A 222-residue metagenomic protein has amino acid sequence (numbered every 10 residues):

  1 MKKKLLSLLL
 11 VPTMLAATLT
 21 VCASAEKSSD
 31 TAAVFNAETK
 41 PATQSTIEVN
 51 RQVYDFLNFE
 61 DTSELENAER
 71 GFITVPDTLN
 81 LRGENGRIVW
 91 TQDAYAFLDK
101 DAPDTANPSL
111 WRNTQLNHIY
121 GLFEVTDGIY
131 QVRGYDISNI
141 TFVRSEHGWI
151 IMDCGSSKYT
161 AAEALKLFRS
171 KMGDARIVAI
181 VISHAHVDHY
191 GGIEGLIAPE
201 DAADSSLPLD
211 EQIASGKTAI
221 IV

Functional and structural regions predicted by a protein language model:
M1-L9: Bacterial N-terminal signal peptides that target proteins for export
V11-T18: Bacterial N-terminal signal peptides
T18-T31: Sec-dependent signal peptide cleavage junction
K27-S29, A219-V222: Short, intrinsically disordered, charge-balanced linker/junction segments flanking boundaries in proteins
S28-T114, H118: N-terminal pre-domain segments of enzymes
T114-R176: Conserved beta-strand hairpin/beta-sheet module of binuclear metal-dependent hydrolase folds, prominently
H147-G148, Y159-I221: Active-site metal-binding motif and surrounding structural segment of the metallo-beta-lactamase
